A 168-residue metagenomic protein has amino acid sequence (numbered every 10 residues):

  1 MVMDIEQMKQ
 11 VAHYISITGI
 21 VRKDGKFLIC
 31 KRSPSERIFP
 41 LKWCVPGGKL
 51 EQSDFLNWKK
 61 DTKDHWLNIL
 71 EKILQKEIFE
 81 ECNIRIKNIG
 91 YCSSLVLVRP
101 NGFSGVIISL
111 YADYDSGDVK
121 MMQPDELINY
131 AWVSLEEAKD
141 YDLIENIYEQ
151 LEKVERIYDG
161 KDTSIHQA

Functional and structural regions predicted by a protein language model:
M1-I5, G90-C92: Short Pro/Gly-enriched beta-strand edge/turn motifs at strand-loop
D4-R37, P46, E51, Y111: Conserved N-terminal beta-strand and adjoining loop/helix that marks the start of the Nudix/MutT-like hydrolase domain
H13, L70, S104-V106: Residue-level preference for beta-strand/loop junctions
K26-F79: Conserved Nudix-box catalytic region and its N-terminal flanking loop in Nudix hydrolases and closely related
E80-N88: Short secondary-structure junctions
K87, S93-V119, A131, V154-R156: Active-site-adjacent beta-strand/loop module that shapes the phosphate/pyrophosphate-binding cleft
S109-Y111, K120-E152: NUDIX/MutT-family hydrolases
Y148-A168: Charged phosphate-binding loop/patch that engages nucleotide di/tri-phosphates or the phosphate backbone of nucleic
